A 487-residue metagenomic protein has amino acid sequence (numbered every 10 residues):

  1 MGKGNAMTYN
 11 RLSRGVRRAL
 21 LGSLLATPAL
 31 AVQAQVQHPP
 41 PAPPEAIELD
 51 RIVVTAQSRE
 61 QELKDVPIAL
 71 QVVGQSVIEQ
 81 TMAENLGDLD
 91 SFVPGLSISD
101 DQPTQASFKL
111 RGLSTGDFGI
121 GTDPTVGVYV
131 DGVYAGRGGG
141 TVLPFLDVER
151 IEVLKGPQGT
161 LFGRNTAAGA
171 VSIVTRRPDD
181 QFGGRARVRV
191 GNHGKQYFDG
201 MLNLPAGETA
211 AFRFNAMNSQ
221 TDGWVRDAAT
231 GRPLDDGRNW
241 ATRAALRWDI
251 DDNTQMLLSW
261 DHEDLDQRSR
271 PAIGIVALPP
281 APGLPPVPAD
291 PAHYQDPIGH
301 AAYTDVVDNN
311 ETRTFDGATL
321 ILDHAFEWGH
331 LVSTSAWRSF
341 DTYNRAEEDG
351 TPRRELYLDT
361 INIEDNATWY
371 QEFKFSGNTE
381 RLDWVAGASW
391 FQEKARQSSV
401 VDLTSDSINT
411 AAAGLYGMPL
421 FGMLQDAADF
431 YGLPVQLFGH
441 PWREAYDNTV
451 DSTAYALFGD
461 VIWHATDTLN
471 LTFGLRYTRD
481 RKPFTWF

Functional and structural regions predicted by a protein language model:
M1-T81, G87-V93, N203, D252-N253 (+1 more regions): N-terminal Sec signal peptide and the immediately downstream disordered periplasmic leader that contains the TonB box
T55, G87, S91-V133: Extracytoplasmic beta-strand/coil segments of soluble accessory domains associated with Gram-negative outer-membrane
L70, I78, L89-D90, I151-G156 (+3 more regions): Non-catalytic regulatory/gating segments with a bias toward low-complexity or hydrophobic composition
F118-G119, T125-V126, D131-P157: Short acidic/polar hinge/loop motifs at secondary-structure boundaries that mediate gating or recognition
D123-T125, R137, L146-E149, T160-D227 (+5 more regions): Outer-membrane beta-barrel translocator/receptor signature
A186-V190, F214-Q220, L258-H262, S335-W337 (+2 more regions): Transmembrane beta-barrel strands of outer-membrane/channel proteins
A228-P233, F391-F487: Signature of Gram-negative outer-membrane beta-barrel scaffolds
G231, G237-G387, F391-S398: Outer-membrane beta-barrel domain signature, strongest for Gram-negative TonB-dependent receptors and also present
